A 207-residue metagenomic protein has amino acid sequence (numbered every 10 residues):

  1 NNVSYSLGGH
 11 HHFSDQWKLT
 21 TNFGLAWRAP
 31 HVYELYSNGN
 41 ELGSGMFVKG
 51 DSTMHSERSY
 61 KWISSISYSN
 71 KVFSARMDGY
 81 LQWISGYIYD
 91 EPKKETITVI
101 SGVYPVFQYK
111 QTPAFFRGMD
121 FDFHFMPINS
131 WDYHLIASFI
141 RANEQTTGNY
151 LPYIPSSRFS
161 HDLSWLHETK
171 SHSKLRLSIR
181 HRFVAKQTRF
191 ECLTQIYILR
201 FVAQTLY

Functional and structural regions predicted by a protein language model:
N1, K18, R28-E34, A75 (+5 more regions): Outer-membrane beta-barrel proteins
N2-S4, G8, H12, K18 (+4 more regions): Outer-membrane beta-barrel signature, preferentially recognizing the C-terminal barrel domain of Gram-negative
V3, D15-W17, K71-A75, N129-W131 (+3 more regions): Outer-envelope beta-barrel architecture signal
Q16, A26, L42, L166 (+2 more regions): Phosphate/oxyanion-binding loops and surfaces in catalytic or ligand/nucleic-acid-binding neighborhoods
M54, Q111-T112, N149-Y153, L193-R200: Short, contiguous acidic/charged loop-to-helix segments that flank catalytic cores in large enzymes
Y80-W83, G102-Q187: Gram-negative outer-membrane beta-barrel transporters
P92-I97, S164-E168: Short regulatory "switch" loops immediately downstream of catalytic or recognition motifs within protein catalytic
V184-K186, F190-Y207: Outer-membrane beta-barrel transmembrane domain signature
